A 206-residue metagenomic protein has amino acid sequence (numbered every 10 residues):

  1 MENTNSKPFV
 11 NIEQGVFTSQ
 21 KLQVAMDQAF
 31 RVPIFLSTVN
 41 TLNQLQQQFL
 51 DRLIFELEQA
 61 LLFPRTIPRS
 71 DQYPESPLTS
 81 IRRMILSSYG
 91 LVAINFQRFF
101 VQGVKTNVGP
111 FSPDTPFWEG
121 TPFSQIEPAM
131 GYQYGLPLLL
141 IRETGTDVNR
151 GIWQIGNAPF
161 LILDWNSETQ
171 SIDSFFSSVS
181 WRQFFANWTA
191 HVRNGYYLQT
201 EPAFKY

Functional and structural regions predicted by a protein language model:
E2-N3, P8-L91, Y206: Conserved N-terminal substructure of TIR/SEFIR domains
P8-V10, V148-Y206: C-terminal interaction surface of TIR/SEFIR-family domains
Q44, F100-V101, D147-G151: Short catalytic/ligand-binding loop motif for oxyanion handling, primarily in non-cytosolic enzymes, centered on
A60, E127-L138: A structural motif corresponding to the C-terminal end of an alpha-helix and its immediate exit/capping segment
I67-R69, I141, L163-W165: Conserved beta-strand termini and adjacent loop/short-helix elements that scaffold enzyme active sites in alpha/beta
S70-Y132: TIR-domain catalytic/interaction hotspot
P77, L140-I155: Glycine-rich, charge-decorated loop segments at or immediately adjacent to ligand/cofactor-binding or catalytic sites
L91-I94, L138-R142: Short hydrophobic alpha-helical runs that function as membrane-insertion/retention elements
